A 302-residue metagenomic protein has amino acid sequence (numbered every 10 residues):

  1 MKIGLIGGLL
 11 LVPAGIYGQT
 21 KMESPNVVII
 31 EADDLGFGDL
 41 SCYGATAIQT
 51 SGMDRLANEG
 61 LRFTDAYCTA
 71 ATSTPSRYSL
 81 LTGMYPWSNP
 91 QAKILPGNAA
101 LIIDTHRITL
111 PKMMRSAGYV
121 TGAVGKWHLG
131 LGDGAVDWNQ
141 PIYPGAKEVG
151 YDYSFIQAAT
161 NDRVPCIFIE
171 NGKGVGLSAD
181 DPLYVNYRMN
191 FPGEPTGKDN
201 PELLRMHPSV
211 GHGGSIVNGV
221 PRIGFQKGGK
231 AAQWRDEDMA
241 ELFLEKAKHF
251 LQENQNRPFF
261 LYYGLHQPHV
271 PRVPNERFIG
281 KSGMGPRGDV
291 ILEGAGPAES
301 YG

Functional and structural regions predicted by a protein language model:
G4-L5, L10, I16-G302: Formylglycine-dependent sulfatase
